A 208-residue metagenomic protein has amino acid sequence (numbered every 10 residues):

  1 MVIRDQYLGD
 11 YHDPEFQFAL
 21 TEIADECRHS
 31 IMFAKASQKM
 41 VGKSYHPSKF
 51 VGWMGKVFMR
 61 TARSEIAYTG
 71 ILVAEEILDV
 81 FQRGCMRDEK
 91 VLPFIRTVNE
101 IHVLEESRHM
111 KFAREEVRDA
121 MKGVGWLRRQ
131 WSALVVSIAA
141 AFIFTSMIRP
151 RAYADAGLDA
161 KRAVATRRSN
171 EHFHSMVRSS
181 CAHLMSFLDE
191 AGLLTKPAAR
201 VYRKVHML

Functional and structural regions predicted by a protein language model:
M1-L208: Non-heme di-metal
